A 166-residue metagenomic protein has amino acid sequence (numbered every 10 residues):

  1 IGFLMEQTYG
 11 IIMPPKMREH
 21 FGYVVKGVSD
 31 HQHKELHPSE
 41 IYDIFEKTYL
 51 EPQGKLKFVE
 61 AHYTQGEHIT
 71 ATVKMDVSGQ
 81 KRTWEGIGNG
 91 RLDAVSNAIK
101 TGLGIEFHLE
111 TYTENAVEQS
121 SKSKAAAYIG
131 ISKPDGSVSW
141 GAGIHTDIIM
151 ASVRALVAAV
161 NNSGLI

Functional and structural regions predicted by a protein language model:
I1-I166: Terminal or standalone catalytic/regulatory effector modules within metabolic enzymes and repeat proteins
